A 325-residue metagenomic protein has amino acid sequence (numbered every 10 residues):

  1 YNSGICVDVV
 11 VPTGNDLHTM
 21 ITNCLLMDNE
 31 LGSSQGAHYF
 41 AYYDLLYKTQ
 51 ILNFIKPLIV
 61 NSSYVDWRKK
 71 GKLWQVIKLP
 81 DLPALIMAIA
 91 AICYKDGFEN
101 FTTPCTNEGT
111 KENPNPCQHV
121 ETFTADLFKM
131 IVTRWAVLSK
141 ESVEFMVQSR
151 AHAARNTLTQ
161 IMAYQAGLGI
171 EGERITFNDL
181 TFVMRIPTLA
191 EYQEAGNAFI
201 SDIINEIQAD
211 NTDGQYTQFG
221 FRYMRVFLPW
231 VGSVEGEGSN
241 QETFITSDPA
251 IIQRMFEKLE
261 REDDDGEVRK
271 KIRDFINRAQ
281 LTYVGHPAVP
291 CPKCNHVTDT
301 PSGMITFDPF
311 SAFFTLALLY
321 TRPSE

Functional and structural regions predicted by a protein language model:
Y1-E325: Long C-terminal interaction/binding lobes of large macromolecular proteins
